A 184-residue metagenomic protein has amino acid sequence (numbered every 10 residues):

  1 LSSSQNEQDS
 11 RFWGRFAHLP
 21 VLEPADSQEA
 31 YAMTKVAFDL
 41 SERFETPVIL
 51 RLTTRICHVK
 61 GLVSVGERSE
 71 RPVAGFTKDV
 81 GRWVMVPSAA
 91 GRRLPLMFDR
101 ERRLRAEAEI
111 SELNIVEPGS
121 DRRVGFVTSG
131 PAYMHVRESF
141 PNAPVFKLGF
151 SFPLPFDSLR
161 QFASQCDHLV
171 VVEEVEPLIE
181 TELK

Functional and structural regions predicted by a protein language model:
L1-S3, F152-P153: Short, small-residue-enriched loops and turns at beta-alpha junctions that line or gate enzyme active sites
S2-F16: Flexible glycine/proline-rich, aromatic-decorated loop/lid segments
F16-A17, P141: Short, structured coil segments at secondary-structure junctions
P24-K184: Flexible, low-complexity linker and terminal segments
